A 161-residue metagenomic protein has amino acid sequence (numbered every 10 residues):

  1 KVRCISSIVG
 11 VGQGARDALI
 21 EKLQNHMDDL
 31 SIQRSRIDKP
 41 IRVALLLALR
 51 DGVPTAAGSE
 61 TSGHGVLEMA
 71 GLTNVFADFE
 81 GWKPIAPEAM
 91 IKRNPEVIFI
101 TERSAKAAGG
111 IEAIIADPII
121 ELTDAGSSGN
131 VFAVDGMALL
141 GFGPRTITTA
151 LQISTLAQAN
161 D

Functional and structural regions predicted by a protein language model:
K1-G52, F76-D78, G129-D161: Extracytoplasmic substrate-binding proteins
R34-S35, H64, L122-D124: Short secondary-structure boundary/capping segments
D51-A56, I100, A108, G141-G143: Short, solvent-exposed loop/turn elements at domain surfaces
A57-W82, E102, A133: His/Asp/Glu-enriched short active-site or ligand-binding loop at hydrolase and phosphoryl-transfer sites
A86-R103: Proline-aspartate-enriched helix->loop->beta-strand connector
E102-L122: Exported/periplasmic ABC-transporter solute-binding proteins
I120-N130: Short, conserved catalytic or adaptor-binding loops enriched in Gly and charged residues
